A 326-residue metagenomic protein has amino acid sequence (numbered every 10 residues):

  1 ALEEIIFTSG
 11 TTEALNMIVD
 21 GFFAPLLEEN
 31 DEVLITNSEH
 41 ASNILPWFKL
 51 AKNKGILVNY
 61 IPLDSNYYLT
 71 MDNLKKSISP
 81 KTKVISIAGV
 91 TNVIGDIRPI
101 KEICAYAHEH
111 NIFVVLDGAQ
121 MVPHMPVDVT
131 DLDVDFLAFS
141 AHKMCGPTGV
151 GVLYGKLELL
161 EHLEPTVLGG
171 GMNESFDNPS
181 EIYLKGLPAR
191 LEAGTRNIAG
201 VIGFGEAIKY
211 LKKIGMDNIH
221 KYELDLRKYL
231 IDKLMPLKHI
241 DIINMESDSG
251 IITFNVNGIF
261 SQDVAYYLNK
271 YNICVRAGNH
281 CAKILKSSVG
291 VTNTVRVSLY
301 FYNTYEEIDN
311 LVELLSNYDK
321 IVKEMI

Functional and structural regions predicted by a protein language model:
A1-I326: Pyridoxal 5′-phosphate
